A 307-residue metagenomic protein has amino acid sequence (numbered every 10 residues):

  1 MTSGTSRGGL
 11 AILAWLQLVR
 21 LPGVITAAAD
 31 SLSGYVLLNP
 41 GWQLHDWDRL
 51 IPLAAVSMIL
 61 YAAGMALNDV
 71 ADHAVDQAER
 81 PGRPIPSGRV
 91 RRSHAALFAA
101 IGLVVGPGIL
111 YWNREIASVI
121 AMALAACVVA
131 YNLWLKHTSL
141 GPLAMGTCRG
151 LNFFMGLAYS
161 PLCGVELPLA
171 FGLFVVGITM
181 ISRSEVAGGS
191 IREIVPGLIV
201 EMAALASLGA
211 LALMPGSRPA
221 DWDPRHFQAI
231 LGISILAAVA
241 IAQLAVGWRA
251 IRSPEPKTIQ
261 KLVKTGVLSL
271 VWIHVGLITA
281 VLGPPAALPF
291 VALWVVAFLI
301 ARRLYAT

Functional and structural regions predicted by a protein language model:
M1-G82, R89-F98, A117-A126, N132 (+2 more regions): Topogenic membrane-insertion module of multi-pass membrane proteins
T2-L16, G150-T307: C-terminal membrane-associated helical module and adjoining short loops/tails
A29, S33, A55, I59 (+9 more regions): Hydrophobic faces of alpha-helical transmembrane segments in multi-pass integral membrane proteins
A29-V36, G41, D76, R80 (+7 more regions): Flexible domain-boundary/linker segments
S31, Y35, P107-Y111, L133 (+1 more regions): Membrane-embedded alpha-helical segments of multi-pass transporters/permeases
V36-L37, W112-N113, L133-W134, A158-Y159 (+1 more regions): Helix-loop junctions at the membrane-solvent interface of multi-pass transporters, primarily the C-terminal
P52-S57, H73-V128, G146, G150-G156 (+3 more regions): Multi-pass membrane catalytic core of lipid/isoprenoid biosynthesis enzymes
W112, V119, L133-A144, E166-F174: Short capping loops/turns at secondary-structure boundaries
